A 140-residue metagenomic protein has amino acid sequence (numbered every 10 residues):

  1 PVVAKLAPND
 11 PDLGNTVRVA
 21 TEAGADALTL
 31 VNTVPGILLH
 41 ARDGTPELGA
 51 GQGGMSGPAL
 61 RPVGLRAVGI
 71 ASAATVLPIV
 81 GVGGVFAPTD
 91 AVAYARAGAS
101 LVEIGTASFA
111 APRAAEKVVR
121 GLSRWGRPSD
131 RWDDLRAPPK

Functional and structural regions predicted by a protein language model:
P1-R18: Conserved beta-alpha-beta core of the PfkB/ribokinase-like small-molecule kinase fold
V2-L6, L28-L30, I79-G83, V102-I104: Hydrophobic faces of well-ordered beta-strands that scaffold small-molecule active sites in alpha/beta enzyme cores
P8-D12, V34, V85-F86, S108: Active-site-proximal loop/turn and secondary-structure-junction residues that shape catalytic pockets, frequently
D10-D12, D26, D43, D90 (+1 more regions): Acidic-enriched, low-complexity/disordered segments with a strong bias for Aspartate over Glutamate
L13-G14, L39-H40, A91, R113-A114: Short glycine-/acidic-enriched loop or helix-start segments at secondary-structure transitions that form or flank
T16-L77, K117: Glycine/Thr-rich beta-alpha phosphate-binding loop at enzyme active sites
M55-V80, F86-K140: Alpha/beta catalytic cores of nucleotide-metabolism and tRNA/nucleoside-modifying enzymes
